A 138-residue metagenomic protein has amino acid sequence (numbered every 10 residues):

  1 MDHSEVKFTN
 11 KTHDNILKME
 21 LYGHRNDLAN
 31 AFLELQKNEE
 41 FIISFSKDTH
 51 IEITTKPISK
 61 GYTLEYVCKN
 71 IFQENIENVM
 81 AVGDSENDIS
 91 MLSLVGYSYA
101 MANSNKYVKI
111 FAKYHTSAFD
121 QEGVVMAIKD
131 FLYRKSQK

Functional and structural regions predicted by a protein language model:
M1-M91: Conserved acidic, metal-coordinating active-site core of Asp-based, Mg2+-dependent phosphoryl-transfer enzymes
E52-K138: Mg2+-dependent phosphoryl-transfer enzymes with acidic/Ser/Thr/Gly-rich catalytic loops
